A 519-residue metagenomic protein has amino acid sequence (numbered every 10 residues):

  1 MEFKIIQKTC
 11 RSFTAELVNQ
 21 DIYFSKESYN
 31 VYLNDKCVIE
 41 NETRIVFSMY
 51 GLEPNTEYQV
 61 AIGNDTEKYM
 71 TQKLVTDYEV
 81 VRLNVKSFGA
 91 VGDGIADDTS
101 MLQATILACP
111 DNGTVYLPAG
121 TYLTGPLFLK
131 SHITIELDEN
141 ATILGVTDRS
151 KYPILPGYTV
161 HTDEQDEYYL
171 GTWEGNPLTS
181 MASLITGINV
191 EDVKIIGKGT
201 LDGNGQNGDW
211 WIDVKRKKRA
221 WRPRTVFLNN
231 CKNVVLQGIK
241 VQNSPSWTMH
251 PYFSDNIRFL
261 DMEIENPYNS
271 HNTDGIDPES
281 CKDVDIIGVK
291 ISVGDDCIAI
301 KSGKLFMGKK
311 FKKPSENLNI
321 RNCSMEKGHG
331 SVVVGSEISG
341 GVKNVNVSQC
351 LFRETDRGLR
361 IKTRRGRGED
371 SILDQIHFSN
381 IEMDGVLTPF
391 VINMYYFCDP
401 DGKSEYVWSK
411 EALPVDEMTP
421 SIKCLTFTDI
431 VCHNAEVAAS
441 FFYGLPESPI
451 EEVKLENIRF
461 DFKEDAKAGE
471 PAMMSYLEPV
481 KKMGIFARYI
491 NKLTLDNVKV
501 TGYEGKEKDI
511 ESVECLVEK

Functional and structural regions predicted by a protein language model:
M1-K519: Extracellular/periplasmic carbohydrate-active domains that bind, remodel, or depolymerize complex polysaccharides
